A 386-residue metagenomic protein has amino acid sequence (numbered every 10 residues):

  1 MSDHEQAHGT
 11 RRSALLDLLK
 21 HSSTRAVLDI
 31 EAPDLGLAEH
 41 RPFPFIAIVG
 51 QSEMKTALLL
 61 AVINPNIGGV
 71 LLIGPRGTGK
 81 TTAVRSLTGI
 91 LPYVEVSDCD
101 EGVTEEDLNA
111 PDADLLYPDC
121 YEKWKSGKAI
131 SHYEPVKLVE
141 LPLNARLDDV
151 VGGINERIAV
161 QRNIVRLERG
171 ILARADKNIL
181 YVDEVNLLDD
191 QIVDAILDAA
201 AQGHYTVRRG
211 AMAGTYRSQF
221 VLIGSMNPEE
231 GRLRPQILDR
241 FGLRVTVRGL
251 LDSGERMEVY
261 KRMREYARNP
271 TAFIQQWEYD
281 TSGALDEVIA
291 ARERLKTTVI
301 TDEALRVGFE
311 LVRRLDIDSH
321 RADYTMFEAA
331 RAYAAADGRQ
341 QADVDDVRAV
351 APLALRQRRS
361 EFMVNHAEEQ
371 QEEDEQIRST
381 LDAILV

Functional and structural regions predicted by a protein language model:
S2-R256: Conserved ASCE/P-loop NTPase catalytic core
I48-S52, G77, E140, W277-S282 (+4 more regions): Conserved phosphate/pyrophosphate-binding and hydrolysis machinery centered on Walker-type P-loop NTPases, extending
A61-V62, M326-Y333: Buried hydrophobic packing segments
G79, F309-R321, A332-V386: C-terminal engagement/docking regions of AAA+ P-loop ATPases
I90, V94, M263-Y266, L353-Q357: Phosphate/oxyanion-binding loops and surfaces in catalytic or ligand/nucleic-acid-binding neighborhoods
T215-Q219, E230-L315: Phosphate-sensing "switch" segment of ASCE/P-loop ATPases
